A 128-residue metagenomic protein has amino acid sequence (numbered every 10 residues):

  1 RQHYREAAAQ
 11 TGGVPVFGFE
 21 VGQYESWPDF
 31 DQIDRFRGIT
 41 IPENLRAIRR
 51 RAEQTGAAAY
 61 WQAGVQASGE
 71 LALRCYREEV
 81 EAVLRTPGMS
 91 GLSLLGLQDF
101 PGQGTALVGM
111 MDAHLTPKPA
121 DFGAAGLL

Functional and structural regions predicted by a protein language model:
Q2-L128: Substrate-binding clefts and catalytic carboxylate motifs of secreted carbohydrate-active enzymes
